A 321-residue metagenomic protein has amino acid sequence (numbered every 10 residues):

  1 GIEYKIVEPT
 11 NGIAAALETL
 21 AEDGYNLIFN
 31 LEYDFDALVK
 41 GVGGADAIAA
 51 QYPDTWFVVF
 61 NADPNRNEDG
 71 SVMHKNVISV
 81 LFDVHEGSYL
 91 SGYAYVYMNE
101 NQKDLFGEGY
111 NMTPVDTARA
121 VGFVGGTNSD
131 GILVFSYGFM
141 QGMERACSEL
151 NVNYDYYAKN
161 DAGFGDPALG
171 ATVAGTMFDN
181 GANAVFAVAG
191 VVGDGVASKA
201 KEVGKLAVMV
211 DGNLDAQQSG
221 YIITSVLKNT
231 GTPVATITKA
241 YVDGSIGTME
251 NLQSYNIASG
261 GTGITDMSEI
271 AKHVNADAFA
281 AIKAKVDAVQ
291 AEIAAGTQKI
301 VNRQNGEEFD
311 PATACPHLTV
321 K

Functional and structural regions predicted by a protein language model:
G1-K321: A residue-level marker of the well-folded mature domains of exported/periplasmic proteins
